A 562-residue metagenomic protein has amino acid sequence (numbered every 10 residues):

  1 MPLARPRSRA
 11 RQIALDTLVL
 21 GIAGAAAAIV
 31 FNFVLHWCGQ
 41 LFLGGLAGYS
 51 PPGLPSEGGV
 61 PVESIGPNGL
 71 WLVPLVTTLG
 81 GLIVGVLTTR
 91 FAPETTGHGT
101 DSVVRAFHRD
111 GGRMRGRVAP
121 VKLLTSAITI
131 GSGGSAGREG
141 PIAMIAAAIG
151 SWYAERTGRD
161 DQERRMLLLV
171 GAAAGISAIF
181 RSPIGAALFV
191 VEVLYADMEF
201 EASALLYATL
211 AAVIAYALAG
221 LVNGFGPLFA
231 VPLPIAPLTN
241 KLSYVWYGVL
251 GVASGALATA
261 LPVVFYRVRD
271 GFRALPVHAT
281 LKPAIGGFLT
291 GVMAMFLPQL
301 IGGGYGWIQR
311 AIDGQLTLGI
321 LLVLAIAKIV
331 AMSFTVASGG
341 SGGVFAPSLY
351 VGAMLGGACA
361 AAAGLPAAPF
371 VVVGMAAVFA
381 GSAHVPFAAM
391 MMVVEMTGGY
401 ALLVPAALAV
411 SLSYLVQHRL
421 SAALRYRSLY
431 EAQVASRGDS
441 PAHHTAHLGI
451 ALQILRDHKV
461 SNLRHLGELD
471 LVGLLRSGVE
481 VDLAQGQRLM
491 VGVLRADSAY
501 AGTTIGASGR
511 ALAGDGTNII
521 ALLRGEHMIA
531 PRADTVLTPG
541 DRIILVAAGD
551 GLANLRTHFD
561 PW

Functional and structural regions predicted by a protein language model:
M1-H458: Alpha-helical transmembrane segments and immediately membrane-proximal extracytoplasmic
V103, Q485-Q487, A530: Short, solvent-exposed coil/turn segments
W307, Q487-V491: Intrinsic-disorder/low-complexity, polar/charged segments enriched in Ser/Thr/Lys/Arg/Asp/Glu/Gln
V371-V372, S382-V385, A484-G486, G514 (+1 more regions): A structural signal for short secondary-structure junctions
A435, G467, L471, S477-G478 (+2 more regions): C-terminal non-catalytic interaction/assembly regions of soluble proteins
S440-R488, A496: Long, low-complexity, intrinsically disordered cytosolic termini of multi-pass membrane proteins
M490-V491, R495-L555, F559: Cytosolic Rossmann-like ligand/nucleotide-binding regulatory domains
